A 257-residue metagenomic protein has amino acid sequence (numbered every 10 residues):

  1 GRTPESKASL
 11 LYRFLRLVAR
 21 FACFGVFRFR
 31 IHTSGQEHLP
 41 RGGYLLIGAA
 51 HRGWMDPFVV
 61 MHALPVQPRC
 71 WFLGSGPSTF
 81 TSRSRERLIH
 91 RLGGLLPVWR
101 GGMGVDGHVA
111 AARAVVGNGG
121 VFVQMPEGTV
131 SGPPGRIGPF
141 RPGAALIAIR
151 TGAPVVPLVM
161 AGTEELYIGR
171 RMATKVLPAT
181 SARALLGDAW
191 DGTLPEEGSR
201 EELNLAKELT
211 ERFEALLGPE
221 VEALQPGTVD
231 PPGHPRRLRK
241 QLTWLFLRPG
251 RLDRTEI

Functional and structural regions predicted by a protein language model:
G1-P4, H62: A short, flexible N-terminal coil/short beta segment enriched in small residues
T3, K7, D106-I257: Non-catalytic C-terminal accessory region of glycerolipid acyltransferases and related lyso-lipid remodeling enzymes
S9-F27, E86, H90-G94, K240-T243 (+1 more regions): Short hydrophobic helices that act as membrane-entry/anchoring signals
R20-H51: Helix-to-loop junction immediately C-terminal to a conserved catalytic motif
F24, P65, I89-H90, V115 (+1 more regions): A generic structural signal for well-ordered alpha-helical segments
F29, G53, G101-D106, I137: A conditional alpha-helix N-cap/helix-loop micro-motif detector
T33, S82-R83, V105-V109: Structural motif corresponding to alpha-helix initiation and N-cap regions
R41-G102: Catalytic core of membrane glycerolipid acyltransferases/transacylases, capturing the structured, soluble-facing
